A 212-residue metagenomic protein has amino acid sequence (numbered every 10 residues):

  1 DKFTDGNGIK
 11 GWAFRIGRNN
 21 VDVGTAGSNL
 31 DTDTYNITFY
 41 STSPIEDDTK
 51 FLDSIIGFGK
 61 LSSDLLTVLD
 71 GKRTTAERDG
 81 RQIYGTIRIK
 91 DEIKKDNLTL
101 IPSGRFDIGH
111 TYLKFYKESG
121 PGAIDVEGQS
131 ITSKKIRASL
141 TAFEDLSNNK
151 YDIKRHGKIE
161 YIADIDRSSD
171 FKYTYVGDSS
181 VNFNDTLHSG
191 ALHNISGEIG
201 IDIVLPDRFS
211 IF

Functional and structural regions predicted by a protein language model:
D1-F212: Membrane translocator/pore-forming domains, dominated by Gram-negative outer-membrane beta-barrels
